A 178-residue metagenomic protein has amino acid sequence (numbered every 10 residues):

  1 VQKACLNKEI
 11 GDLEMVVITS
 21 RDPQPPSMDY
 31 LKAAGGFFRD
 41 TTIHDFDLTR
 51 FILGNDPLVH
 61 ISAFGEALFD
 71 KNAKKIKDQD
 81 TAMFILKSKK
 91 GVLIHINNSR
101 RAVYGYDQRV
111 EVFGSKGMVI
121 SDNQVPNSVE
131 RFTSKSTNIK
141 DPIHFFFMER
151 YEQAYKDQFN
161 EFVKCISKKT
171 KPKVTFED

Functional and structural regions predicted by a protein language model:
V1-S27: A contiguous active-site-proximal alpha/beta segment in oxidoreductase catalytic domains
L6, K89, E161-D178: C-terminal helix-rich "cap/oligomerization" subdomain common to oxidoreductases
E14, D80-A82, Q108: Change "...and in nucleic-acid phosphodiester-cleaving endonucleases..." to "...and in nucleic-acid processing enzymes
T19, F64, F113: Alpha/beta-hydrolase-fold catalytic nucleophile elbow
Q24-D29, T137-D141: The feature captures the short pre-catalytic strand/loop hairpin that immediately precedes and shapes the active-site
M28-L93, N97-Y104, E177: Rossmann-like dinucleotide-binding domain that binds NAD(P)(H)
N72-K75, L86-F159, T175-E177: NAD(P)-dinucleotide binding in Rossmann-like oxidoreductases
